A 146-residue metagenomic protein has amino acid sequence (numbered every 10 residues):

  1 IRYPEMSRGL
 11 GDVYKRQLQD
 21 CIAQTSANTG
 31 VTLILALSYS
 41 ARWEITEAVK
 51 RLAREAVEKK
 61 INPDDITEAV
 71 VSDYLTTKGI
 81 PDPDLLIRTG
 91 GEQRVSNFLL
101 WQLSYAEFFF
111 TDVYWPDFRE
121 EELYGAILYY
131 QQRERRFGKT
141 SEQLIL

Functional and structural regions predicted by a protein language model:
R2, R8-L146: Flexible, compositionally biased loop and terminal segments
